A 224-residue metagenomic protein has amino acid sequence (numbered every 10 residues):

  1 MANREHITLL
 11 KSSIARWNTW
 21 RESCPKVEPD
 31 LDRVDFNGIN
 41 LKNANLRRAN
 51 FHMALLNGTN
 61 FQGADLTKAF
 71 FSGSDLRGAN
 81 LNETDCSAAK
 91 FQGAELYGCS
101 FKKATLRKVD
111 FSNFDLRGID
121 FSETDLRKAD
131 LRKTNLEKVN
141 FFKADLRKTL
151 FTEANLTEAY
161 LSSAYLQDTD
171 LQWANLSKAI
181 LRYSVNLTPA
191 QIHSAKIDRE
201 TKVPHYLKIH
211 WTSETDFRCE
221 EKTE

Functional and structural regions predicted by a protein language model:
E5-T8, A15-R16, W20-E224: Tandem repeat scaffolds
